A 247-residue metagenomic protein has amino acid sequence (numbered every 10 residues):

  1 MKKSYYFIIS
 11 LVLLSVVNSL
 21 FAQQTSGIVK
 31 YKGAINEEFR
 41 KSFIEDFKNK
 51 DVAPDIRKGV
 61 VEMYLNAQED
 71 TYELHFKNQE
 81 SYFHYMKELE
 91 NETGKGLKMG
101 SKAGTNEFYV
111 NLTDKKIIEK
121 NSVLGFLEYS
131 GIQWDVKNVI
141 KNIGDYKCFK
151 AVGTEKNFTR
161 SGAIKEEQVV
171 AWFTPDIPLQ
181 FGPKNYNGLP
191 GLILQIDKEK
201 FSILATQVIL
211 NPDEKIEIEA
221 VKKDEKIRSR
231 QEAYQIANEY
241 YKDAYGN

Functional and structural regions predicted by a protein language model:
M1-V29: Bacterial Sec-dependent N-terminal signal peptides
Q24-N247: Extended soluble regions of mature proteins
